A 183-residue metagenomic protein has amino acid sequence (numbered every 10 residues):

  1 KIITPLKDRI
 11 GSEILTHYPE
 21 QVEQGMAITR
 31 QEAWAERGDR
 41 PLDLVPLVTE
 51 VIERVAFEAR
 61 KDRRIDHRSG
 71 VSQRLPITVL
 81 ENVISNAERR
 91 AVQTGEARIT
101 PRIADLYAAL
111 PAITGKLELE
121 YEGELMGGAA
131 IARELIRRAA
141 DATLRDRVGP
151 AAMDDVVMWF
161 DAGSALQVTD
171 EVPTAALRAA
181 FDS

Functional and structural regions predicted by a protein language model:
K1, Q21-M26: Switch/connector loops and helix/strand junctions flanking conserved nucleotide-binding motifs in nucleotide-processing
I2-Y18: A short helix-turn-beta junction within AAA+ P-loop NTPase domains corresponding to the substrate/partner-engaging
P5-R9, I28-W34, T114: Acidic/polar active-site rim loop that often engages polyanionic ligands
L6, L75, V79, D105 (+1 more regions): Solvent-exposed, flexible loop/coil residues
P19-E20, P46: Short, amphipathic alpha-helical segments
G25-T100: Conserved AAA+ ATPase small/helical "lid" subdomain
R68, E88-S183: C-terminal engagement/docking regions of AAA+ P-loop ATPases
